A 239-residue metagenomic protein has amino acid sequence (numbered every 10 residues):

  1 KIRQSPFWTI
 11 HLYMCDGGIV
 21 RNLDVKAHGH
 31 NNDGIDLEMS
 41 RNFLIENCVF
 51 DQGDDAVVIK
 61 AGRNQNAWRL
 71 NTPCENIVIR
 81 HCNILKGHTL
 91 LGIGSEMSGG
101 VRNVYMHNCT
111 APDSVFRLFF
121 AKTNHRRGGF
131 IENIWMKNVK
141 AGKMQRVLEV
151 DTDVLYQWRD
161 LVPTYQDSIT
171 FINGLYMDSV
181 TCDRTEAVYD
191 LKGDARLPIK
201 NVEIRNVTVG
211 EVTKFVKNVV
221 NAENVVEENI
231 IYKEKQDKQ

Functional and structural regions predicted by a protein language model:
K1-Q239: Extracellular/periplasmic carbohydrate-active domains that bind, remodel, or depolymerize complex polysaccharides
